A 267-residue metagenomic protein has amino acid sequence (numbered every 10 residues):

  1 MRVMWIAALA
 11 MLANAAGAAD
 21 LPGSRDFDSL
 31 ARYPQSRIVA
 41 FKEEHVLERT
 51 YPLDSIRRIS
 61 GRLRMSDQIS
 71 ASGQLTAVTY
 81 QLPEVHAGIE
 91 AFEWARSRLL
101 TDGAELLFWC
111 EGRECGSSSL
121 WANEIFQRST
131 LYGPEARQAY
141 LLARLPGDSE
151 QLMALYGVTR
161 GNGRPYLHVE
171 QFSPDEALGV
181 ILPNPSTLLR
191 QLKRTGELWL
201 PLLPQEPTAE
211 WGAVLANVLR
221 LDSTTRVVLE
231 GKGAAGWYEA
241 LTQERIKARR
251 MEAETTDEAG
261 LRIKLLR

Functional and structural regions predicted by a protein language model:
R2-A8: Sec-dependent signal peptide recognition, specifically the positively charged N-region followed immediately by
A8-A18: Hydrophobic h-region of N-terminal signal peptides that target proteins for export in Gram-negative bacteria
A18-L221, G236-E244, M251-R267: An acidic-aromatic pocket/loop used at catalytic or ligand-binding sites
S223-T225: Loop/turn elements at helix/coil->beta-strand transitions in domains of secreted/extracellular proteins
V227-E230: Short glycine-rich phosphate-binding loop at a beta-alpha junction
